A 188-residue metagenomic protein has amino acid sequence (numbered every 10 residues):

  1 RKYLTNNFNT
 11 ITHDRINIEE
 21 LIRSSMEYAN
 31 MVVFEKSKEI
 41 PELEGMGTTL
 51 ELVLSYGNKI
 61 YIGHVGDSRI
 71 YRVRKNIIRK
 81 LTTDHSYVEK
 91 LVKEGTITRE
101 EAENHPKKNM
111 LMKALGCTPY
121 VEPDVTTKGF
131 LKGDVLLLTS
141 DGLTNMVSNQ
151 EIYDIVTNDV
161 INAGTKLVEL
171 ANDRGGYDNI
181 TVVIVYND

Functional and structural regions predicted by a protein language model:
R1-D188: PP2C/PPM-type serine/threonine phosphatase catalytic domain
